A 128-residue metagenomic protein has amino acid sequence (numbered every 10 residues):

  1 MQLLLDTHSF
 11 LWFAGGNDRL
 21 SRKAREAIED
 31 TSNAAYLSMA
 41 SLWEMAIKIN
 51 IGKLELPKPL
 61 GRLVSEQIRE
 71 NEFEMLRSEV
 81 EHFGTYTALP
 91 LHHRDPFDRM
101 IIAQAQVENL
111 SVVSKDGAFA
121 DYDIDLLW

Functional and structural regions predicted by a protein language model:
M1-S38, I51-E66, E108, G117 (+1 more regions): Short, well-structured N-terminal submotif of metal-dependent ribonuclease cores
D6, E44, D98, D116: Acidic active-site catalytic centers that drive phospho-/nucleotidyl reactions and related ester hydrolyses
T7-H8, M45, Y86, A105: Generic structural signal for small/hydrophobic residues in well-ordered secondary structure, especially within
E55-G61, S65, R69-K115: Active-site neighborhoods of divalent-metal-dependent phosphate/nucleic-acid chemistry enzymes
